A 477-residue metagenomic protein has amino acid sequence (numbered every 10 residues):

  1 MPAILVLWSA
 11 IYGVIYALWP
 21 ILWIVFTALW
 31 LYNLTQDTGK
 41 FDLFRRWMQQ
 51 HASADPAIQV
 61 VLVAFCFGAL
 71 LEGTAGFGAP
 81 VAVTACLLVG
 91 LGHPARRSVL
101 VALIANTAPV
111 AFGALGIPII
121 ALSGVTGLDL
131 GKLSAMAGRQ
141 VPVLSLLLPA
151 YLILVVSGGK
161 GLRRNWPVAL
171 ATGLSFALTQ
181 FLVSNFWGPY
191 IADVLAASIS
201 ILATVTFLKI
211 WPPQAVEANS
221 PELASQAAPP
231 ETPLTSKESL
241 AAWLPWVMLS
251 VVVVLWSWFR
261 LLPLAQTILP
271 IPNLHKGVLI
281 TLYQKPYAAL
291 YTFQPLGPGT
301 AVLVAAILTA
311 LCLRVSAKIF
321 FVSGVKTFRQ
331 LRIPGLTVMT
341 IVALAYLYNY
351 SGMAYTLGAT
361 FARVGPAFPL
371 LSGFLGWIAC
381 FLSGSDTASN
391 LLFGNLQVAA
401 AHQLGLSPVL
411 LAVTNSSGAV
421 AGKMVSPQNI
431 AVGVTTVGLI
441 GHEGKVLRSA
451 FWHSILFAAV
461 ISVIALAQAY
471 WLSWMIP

Functional and structural regions predicted by a protein language model:
M1, V25-W30, G68, L144-V156 (+7 more regions): Hydrophobic core segments of alpha-helical transmembrane domains in multi-pass membrane transport and ion-translocation
L7-P94, L100, R314-A400: Membrane-embedded alpha-helical segments and adjacent helix-loop junctions characteristic of multi-pass solute
L7-W19, G131-R139, F186-L195, S236-E238 (+3 more regions): Interfacial loop-to-helix junctions that mark the boundaries of transmembrane helices in multi-pass membrane
Q36-F41, S53-A54, L88-S98, G124-G131 (+5 more regions): Juxtamembrane helix-boundary/capping and inter-helix hinge elements in multi-pass membrane proteins
P56-A69, A95-A108, G131-A150, V155 (+3 more regions): Alpha-helical transmembrane segments of multi-pass membrane proteins
A111, L115-E222, S417-P477: Juxtamembrane and boundary regions of transmembrane helices in multi-pass small-molecule transporters and channels
F181-L269: Active-site loops and adjacent core secondary-structure elements that bind or stabilize anionic groups
T232-A379: Transmembrane helical segments that form the transport core of multi-pass membrane transport proteins
